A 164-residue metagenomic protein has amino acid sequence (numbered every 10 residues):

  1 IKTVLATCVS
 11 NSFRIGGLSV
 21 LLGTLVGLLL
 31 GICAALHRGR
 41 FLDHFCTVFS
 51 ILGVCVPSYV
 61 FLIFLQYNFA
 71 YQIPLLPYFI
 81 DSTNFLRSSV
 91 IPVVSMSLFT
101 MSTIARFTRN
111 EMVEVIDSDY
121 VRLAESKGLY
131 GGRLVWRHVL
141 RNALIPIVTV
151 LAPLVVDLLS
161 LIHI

Functional and structural regions predicted by a protein language model:
I1, F69, I73-I91: Hydrophobic alpha-helical transmembrane segments of membrane transport/permease proteins and related membrane-embedded
I1-C8: Membrane-helix entry/capping segments
V9-L42, S58, S82-I162: Alpha-helical transmembrane segments of integral membrane proteins, especially multi-pass inner/plasma-membrane
V20, T47, I63-F64, H138: Residue-level recognition of transmembrane alpha-helices in multi-pass small-molecule transporters/permeases
V48-P77, S95-F99, R106: Membrane-water interface segments at the C-terminal ends of transmembrane alpha-helices in multi-pass inner-membrane
